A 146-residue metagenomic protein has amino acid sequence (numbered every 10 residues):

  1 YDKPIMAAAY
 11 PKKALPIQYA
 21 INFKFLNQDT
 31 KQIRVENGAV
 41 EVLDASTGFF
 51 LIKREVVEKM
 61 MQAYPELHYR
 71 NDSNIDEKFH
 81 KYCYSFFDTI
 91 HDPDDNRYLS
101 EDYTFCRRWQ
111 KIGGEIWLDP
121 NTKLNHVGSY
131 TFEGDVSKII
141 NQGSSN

Functional and structural regions predicted by a protein language model:
Y1-D88: Conserved catalytic core of nucleotide-sugar-dependent glycosyltransferases
Y64-N146: C-terminal catalytic/acceptor-binding lobe
